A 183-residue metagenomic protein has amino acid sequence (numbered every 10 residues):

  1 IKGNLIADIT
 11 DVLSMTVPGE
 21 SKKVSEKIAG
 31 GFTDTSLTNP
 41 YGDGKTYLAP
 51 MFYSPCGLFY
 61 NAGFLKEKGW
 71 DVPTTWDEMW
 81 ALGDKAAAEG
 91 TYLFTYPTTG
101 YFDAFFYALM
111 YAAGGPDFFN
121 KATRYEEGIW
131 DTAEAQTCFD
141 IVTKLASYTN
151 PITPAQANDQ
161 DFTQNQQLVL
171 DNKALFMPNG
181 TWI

Functional and structural regions predicted by a protein language model:
K2-C56, W80: Hinge/lid segment of periplasmic solute-binding proteins
L5, I9, N61, T75-L82 (+4 more regions): Stable alpha-helical elements in mature extracytoplasmic
T10-G31, A113-T137: Short, solvent-exposed loop/beta-turn-alpha elements that line the ligand-binding surface or hinge of extracytoplasmic
S36-M51, C56, W80-G128, N165 (+1 more regions): Extracytoplasmic/periplasmic solute-binding protein
M51-S54, L58, V72, W76 (+2 more regions): Solvent-exposed, acidic/flexible segments
A62-P73, P151: Aromatic-glycine-rich donor-binding/catalytic loop that engages nucleotide-sugar donors across glycosyltransferases
G83-A86, R124-A157: Glycine-centered hinge/linker elements that transmit conformational signals in sensory and ligand-binding systems
T91, L109, A113, D140-I183: Extracytoplasmic/periplasmic substrate-binding proteins
